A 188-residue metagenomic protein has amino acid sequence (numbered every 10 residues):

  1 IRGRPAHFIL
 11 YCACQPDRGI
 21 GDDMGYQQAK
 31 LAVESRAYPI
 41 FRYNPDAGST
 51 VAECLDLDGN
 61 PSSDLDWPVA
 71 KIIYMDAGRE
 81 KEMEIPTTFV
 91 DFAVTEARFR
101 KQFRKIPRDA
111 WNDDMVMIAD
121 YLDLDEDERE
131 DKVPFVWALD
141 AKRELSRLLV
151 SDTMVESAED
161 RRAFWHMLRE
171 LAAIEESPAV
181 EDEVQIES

Functional and structural regions predicted by a protein language model:
I1-R2: Conserved thiamine diphosphate
P5-H7, C14-Q15: C-terminal catalytic or substrate-handling cores of phosphate/nucleotide- and metal-cofactor-dependent proteins acting
C12-S188: Flexible, low-complexity linker and terminal segments
